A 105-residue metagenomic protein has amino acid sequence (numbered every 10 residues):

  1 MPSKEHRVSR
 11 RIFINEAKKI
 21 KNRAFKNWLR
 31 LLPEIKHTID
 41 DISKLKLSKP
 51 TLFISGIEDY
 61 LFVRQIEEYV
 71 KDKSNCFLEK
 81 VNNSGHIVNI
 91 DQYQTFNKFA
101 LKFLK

Functional and structural regions predicted by a protein language model:
M1-L45: Conserved alpha/beta-hydrolase catalytic His-Asp/Glu region
R23, Y60-L61, T95: Short alpha-helical
L29, F96, A100, L104: Hydrophobic "lid"/C-terminal helical patch of Rossmann-like NAD(P)-dependent dehydrogenase/epimerase domains
E34, L47, K71-D72, K105: Secondary-structure boundary motif
D41, Q65-E68, T95: A short acidic, amphipathic alpha-helical/loop segment
S48-S84: Conserved loop-alpha-helix segment in the C-terminal half of the alpha/beta-hydrolase fold that carries the catalytic
V63-Q65, I90, F99: Short glycine-/acidic-enriched loop or helix-start segments at secondary-structure transitions that form or flank
S84-N97: Catalytic histidine-centered segment of alpha/beta-hydrolase-like enzymes
